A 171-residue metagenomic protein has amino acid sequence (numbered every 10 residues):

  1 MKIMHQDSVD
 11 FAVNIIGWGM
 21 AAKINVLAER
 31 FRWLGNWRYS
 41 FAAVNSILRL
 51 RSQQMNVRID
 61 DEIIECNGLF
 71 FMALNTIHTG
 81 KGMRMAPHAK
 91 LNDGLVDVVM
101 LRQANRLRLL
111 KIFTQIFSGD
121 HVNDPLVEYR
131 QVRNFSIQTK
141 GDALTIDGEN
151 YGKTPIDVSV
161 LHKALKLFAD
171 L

Functional and structural regions predicted by a protein language model:
M1-L69, A73: Catalytic core of DAGKc-family lipid kinases
F11-V13, A43, M55, L74-T76 (+4 more regions): N-terminal hydrophobic or amphipathic segments with adjacent small-residue motifs that include Sec signal peptides
G17, A21, M72-A86, N150: Glycine-rich phosphate/pyrophosphate-binding beta-alpha loops
A21-I24, E65-N67, T79-G82, R106-L109: Short acidic/glycine-rich loop or secondary-structure boundary segments that cap or lie
W33-R38, P87-L107: Gly/Ser/Thr-rich active-site loops/lids in small-molecule metabolic enzymes that frequently grip phosphoryl groups
A43, V57-I59, M83-M85, H121-D124: A generic local structural motif
R51-Q53, N67-L69, N92-D97, Q131-R133: A generic structural signal for short beta-strands and their flanking turns/coil linkers
I59, I63-E65, K90, M100-L171: ATP/nucleoside-binding phosphotransfer catalytic cores, i.e., glycine-rich phosphate-binding loops
